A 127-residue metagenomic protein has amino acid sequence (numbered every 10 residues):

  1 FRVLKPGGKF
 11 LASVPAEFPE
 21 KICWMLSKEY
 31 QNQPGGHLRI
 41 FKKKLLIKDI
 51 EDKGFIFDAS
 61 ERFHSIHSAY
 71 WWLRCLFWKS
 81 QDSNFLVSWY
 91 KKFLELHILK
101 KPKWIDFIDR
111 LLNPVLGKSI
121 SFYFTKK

Functional and structural regions predicted by a protein language model:
F1-K9: A short glycine-rich, Lys/Arg-flanked "PGG" loop and its adjoining helix->strand segment in the class I
S13-V14, F63: Alpha/beta-hydrolase-fold catalytic nucleophile elbow
P15-R39, I47-D49: Short, glycine-/aromatic-enriched active-site segment of Class I SAM-dependent methyltransferases
P19, S65-I66: Positions that flank functional sites
M25, H67-K127: A C-terminal cap/extension of S-adenosyl-L-methionine-dependent methyltransferases that defines the acceptor-substrate
G36, F41, G117-S119: A conserved catalytic-core signature of glycosyltransferases
D49-F55, K126: A structural motif corresponding to the C-terminal end of an alpha-helix and its immediate exit/capping segment
F55-S65: Conserved S-adenosyl-L-methionine
